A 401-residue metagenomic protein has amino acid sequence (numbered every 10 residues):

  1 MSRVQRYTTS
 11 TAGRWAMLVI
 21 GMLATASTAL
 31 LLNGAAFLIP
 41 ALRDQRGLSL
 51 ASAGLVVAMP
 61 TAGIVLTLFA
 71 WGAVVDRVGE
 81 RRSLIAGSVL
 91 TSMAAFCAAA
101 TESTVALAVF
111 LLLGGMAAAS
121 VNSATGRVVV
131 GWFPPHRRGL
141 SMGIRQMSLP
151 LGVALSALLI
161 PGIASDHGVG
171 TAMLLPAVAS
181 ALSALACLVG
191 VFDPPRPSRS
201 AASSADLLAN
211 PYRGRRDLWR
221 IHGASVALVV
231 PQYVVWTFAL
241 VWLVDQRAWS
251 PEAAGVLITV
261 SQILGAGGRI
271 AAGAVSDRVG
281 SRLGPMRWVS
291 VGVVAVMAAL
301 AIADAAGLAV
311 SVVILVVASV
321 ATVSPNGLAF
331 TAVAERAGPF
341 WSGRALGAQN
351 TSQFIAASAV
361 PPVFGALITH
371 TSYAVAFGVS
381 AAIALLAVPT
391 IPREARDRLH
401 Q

Functional and structural regions predicted by a protein language model:
A35-A36, D217-T259: Extracytoplasmic gate region of multi-pass secondary transporters
L66-E102: Conserved MFS/SLC helix-loop-helix module at the cytosolic interface between two early adjacent transmembrane helices
T67-G79, R269-S281, I368: Helix-to-loop junctions at the C-terminal end of transmembrane segments in multipass secondary transporters
R77-S88, R278-V291: Cytoplasmic membrane-interface "Motif A"-like loop-to-helix N-cap segments of 12-TM Major Facilitator Superfamily
F110-L149: Cytoplasmic helix-loop-helix junction between adjacent transmembrane helices in 12-TM secondary transporters
R145-F192: Helix-loop-helix hairpin linking two adjacent transmembrane segments in secondary transporters
L283-A329: C-terminal transmembrane helical hairpin of 12-TM major facilitator-type secondary transporters
R336-H370: A late C-terminal transmembrane helix in Major Facilitator Superfamily
